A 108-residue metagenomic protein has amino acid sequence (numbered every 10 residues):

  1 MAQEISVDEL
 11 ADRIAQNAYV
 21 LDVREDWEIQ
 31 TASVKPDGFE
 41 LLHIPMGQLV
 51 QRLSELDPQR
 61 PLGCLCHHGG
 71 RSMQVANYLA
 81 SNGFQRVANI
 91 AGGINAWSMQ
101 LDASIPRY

Functional and structural regions predicted by a protein language model:
M1-Y19, D26-P61, G70-Y108: Rhodanese-like catalytic fold shared by cysteine-dependent sulfurtransferases and DSP/PTP-type phosphatases
C64-C66: Short, surface-exposed ligand- or partner-binding patches at beta-edge/loop junctions that are enriched in aromatics
